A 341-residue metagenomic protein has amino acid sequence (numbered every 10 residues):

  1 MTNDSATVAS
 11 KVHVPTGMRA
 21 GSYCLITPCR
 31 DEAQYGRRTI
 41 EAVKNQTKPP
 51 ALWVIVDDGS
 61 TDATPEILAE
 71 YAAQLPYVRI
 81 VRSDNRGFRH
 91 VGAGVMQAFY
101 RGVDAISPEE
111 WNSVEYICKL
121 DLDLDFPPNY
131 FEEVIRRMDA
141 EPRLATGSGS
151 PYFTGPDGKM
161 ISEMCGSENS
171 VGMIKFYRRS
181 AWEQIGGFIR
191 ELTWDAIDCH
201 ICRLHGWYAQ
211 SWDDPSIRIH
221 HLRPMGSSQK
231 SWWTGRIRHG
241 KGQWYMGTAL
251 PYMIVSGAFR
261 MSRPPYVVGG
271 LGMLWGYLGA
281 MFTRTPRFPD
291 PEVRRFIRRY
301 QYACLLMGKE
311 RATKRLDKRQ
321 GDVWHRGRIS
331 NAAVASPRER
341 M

Functional and structural regions predicted by a protein language model:
E41-P50: Short, acidic, metal-binding catalytic loop of nucleotide-sugar glycosyltransferases
P50-G59, R79-D84: Short beta-strand/loop segment that forms part of the nucleotide-sugar
D57-E66, R86, L124: A conserved acidic beta->alpha catalytic loop
E66-E110: Conserved donor nucleotide-binding strand/loop of the catalytic core
G87, E109-N112, D125-I161: Conserved donor NDP-sugar-binding/catalytic core segment of glycosyltransferases
V171-G186: Conserved nucleotide-sugar donor-binding and metal-coordinating catalytic region shared by glycosyltransferases
F188-S256: Catalytic donor/gating beta->alpha subdomain of glycosyltransferases that bind UDP-sugars
T234-N331: Non-catalytic, C-terminal membrane-associated alpha-helical segments of glycosyltransferases
